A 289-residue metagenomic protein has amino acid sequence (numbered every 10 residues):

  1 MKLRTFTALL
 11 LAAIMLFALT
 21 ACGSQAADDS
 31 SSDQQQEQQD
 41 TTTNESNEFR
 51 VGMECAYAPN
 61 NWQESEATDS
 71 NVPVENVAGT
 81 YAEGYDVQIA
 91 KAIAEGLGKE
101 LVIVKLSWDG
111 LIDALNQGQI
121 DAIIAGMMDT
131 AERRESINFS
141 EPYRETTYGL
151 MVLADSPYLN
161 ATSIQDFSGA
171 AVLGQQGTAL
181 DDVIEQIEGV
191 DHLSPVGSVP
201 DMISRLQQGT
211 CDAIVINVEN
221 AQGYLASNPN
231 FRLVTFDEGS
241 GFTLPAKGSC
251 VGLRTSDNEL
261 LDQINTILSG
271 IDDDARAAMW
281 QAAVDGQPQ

Functional and structural regions predicted by a protein language model:
F17-A21: C-terminal motif of bacterial Sec signal peptides marking the signal peptidase cleavage site
S24-D28, A179-S194, L233-T235, D262-Q289: Ligand-binding clefts/hinges and TM-proximal coupling segments of bilobed small-molecule sensing domains
Q36-Q38, T42-M127, E135: Extracytoplasmic small-molecule ligand-binding "clamshell" domains of the periplasmic binding protein/Venus flytrap
R50-A58, F139-A161, V251-R254: Hydrophobic/proline-rich hinge and linker segments of small-molecule sensing/allosteric domains, predominantly
E64-N76, A90-G98, A179-S198, I203 (+1 more regions): Ligand-binding cleft/hinge of the Venus flytrap
S70-N71, L153-A171: Flexible hinge/capping segments at coil-to-helix
G110, G126-S136, V183-Q186, Q207 (+1 more regions): A ligand-binding cleft/hinge motif common to bilobed small-molecule-binding domains
E145-A154, A226-L268, V284-Q289: Periplasmic-binding protein-like
